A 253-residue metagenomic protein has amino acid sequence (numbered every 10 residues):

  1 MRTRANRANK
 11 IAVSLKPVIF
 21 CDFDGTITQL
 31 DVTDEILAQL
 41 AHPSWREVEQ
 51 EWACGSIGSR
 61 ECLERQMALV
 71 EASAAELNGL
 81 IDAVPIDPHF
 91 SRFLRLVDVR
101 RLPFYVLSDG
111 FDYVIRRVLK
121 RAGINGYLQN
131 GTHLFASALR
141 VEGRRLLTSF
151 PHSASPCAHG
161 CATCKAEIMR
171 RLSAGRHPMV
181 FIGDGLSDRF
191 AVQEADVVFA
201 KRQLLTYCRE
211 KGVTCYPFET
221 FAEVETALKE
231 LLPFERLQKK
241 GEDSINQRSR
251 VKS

Functional and structural regions predicted by a protein language model:
R2, R92-P103, G110-S253: C-terminal cap/substrate-recognition subdomain and adjoining C-terminal extension of metal-dependent phosphatase-like
R2-G123, H133-A138: Alpha-helical substrate-recognition element adjacent to the catalytic core
